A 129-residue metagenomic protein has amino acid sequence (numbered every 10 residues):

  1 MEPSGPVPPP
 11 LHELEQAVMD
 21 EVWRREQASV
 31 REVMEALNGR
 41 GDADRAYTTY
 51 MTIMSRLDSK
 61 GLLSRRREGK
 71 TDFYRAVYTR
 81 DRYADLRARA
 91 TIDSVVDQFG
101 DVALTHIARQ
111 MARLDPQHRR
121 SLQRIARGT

Functional and structural regions predicted by a protein language model:
M1-E21, Y83: Short alpha-helical segments that sit at the start of domains
E21-S29: Short capping segments at the starts of secondary-structure elements
A28-L37: Short acidic, hydrophobic short linear motifs in intrinsically disordered regions
A36-R45: Short helix-coil junctions and helix-kink-helix linkers
M51-S55: Short, hydrophobic-biased segments on the C-terminal half of alpha helices that form "recognition helices"
G61: Glycine-centered, phosphate/nucleic-acid-interacting loop/turn motifs that mediate DNA/RNA or nucleotide
E68-R87: Short, cationic-aromatic polyanion-contact patches
D85-G128: Amphipathic alpha-helical dimerization/coiled-coil segments that flank or bridge DNA-binding/regulatory modules
